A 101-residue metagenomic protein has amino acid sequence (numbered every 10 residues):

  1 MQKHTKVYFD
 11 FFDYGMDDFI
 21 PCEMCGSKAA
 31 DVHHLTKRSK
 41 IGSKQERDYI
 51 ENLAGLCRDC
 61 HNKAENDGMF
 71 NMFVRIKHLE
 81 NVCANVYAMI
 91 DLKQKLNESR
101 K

Functional and structural regions predicted by a protein language model:
M1-P21, G42-R47, E51: Short, charged surface segments at domain edges that flank catalytic/cofactor-binding sites
Q2, I41-A54, N62-K101: Polybasic, low-complexity binding patches
T5, T36, K63: Active-site His/Glu-centered metal-binding helix of metallohydrolases
C22-C25, C57: Short cysteine-rich clusters marking metal-coordination/redox-active sites
S27-D31, N62-E65: Short functional micro-motifs and their immediate structural scaffolds
A29-K44: Short recognition patches in nucleic-acid-associated and regulatory proteins
K37, C57-D59: Helix N-cap / beta->alpha transition motif
